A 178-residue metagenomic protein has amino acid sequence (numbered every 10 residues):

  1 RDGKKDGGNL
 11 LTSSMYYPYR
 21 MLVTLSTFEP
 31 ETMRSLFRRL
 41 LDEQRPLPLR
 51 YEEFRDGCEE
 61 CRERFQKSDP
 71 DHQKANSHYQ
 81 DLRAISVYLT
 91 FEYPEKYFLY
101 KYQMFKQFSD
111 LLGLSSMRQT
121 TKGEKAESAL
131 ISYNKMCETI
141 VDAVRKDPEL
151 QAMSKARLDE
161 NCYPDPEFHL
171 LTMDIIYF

Functional and structural regions predicted by a protein language model:
R1-H78, P94-F178: An N-terminal alpha-helical hairpin/helix-loop-helix interaction module that forms a charged, gly/pro-flexible surface
A84-E92, K106: Contiguous, well-ordered alpha-helical segments that form the cores/surfaces of helical PPI scaffolds
